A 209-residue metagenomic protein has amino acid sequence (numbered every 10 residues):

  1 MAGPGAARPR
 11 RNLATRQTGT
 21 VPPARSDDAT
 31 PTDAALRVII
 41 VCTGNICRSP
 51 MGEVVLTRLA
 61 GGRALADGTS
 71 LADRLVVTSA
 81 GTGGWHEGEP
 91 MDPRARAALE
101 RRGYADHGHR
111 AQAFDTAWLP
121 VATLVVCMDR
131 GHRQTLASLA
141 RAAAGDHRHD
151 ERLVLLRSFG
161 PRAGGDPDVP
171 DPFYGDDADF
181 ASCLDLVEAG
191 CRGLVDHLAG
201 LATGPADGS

Functional and structural regions predicted by a protein language model:
A2-P4, R8-V121, D196-G204: Conserved active-site segments centered on acidic
P4-R16, P22-D28, L124, R130-S209: Phosphate-binding/catalytic loops
S49, M128-D129: Replace "coordinates the UDP/GDP/TDP-sugar" with "coordinates nucleotide-activated sugar donors
